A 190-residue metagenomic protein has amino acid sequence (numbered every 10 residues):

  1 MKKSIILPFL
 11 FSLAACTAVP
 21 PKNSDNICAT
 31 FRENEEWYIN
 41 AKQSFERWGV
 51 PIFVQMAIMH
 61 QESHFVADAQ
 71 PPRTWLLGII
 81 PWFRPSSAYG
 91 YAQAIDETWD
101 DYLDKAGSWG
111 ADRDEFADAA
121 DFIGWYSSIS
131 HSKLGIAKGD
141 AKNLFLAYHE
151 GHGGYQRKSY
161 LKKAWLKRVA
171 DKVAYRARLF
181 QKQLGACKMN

Functional and structural regions predicted by a protein language model:
S4-L13: Sec-dependent N-terminal signal peptides
V19-N190: Catalytic glycan-binding domains that act on GlcNAc-containing polysaccharides
